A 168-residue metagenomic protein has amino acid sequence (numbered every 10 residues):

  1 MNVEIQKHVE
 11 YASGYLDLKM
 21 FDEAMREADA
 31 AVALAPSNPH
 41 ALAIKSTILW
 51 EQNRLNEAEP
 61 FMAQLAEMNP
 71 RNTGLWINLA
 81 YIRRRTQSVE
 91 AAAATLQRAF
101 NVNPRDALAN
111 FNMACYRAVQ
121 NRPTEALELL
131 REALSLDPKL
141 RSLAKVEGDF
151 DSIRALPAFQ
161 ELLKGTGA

Functional and structural regions predicted by a protein language model:
M1-I5, K139-A168: Terminal, low-structured helical/coil segments at or just beyond the last alpha-helical repeat
N2-H40, I44-E51: Alpha-helical segment of the N-proximal tetratricopeptide repeat
I5, P39-H40, T73-G74, A107-L108 (+1 more regions): Helix-start (N-cap) detector for alpha-helical repeat units in TPR-like alpha-solenoids, especially tetratricopeptide
E10, I44, N78, N112 (+1 more regions): Canonical tetratricopeptide repeat
D17-A30, E51-Q64, T86-R98, Q120-E132: Structural signature of tandem alpha-helical TPR/SEL1-like repeats, specifically the intra-repeat loop/turn
V32, A66-E67, F100, L134 (+2 more regions): A conserved position within tetratricopeptide repeats
